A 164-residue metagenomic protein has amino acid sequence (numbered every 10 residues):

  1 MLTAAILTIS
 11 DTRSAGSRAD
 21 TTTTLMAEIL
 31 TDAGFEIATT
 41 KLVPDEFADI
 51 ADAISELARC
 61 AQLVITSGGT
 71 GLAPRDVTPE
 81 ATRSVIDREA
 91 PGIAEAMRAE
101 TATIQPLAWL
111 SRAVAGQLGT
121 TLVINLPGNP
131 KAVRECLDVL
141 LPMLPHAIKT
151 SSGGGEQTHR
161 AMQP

Functional and structural regions predicted by a protein language model:
M1-P164: Non-catalytic beta/alpha edge segments that cap or flank active sites
